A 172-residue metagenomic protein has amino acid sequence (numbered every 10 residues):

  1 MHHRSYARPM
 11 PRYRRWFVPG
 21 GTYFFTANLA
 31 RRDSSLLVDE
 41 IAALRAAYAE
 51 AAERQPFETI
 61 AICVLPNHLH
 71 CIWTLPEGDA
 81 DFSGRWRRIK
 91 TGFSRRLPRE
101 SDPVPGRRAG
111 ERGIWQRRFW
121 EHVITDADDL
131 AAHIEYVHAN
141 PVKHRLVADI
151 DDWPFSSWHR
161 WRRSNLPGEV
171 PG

Functional and structural regions predicted by a protein language model:
M1-G172: Short catalytic/metal-binding and nucleic-acid-binding patches
